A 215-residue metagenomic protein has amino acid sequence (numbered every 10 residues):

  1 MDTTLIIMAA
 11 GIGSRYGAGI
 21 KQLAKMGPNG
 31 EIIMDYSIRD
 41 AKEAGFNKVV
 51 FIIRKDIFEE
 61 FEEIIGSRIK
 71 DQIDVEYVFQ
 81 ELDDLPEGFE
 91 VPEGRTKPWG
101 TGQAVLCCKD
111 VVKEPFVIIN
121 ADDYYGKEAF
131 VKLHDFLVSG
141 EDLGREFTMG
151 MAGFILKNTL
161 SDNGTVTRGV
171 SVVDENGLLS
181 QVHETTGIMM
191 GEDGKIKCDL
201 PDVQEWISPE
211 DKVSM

Functional and structural regions predicted by a protein language model:
D2-G66, I73-V75, Q80, E114: N-terminal glycine-rich phosphate-binding loop and ensuing alpha1 helix
M8-A9, E76-V78, I118-N120, T148-I155: Short beta-strand segments
G13, Y124-G126: A short, conserved beta-strand element in the Rossmann-like catalytic core that flanks the donor/metal-binding loop
I20-M26, V91-R95, V166: Short glycine-enriched, charge-decorated loop/helix-capping segments at active-site entrances that position
E60-Q72, A129-S139: Short, electropositive alpha-helical surface patch
I69-E114: Short phosphate-binding loop-to-helix
E114-Y124: Short beta-strand-to-loop acidic/aromatic patch adjacent to the donor-nucleotide binding site
K127-M215: Conserved core of the sugar-phosphate nucleotidyltransferase
